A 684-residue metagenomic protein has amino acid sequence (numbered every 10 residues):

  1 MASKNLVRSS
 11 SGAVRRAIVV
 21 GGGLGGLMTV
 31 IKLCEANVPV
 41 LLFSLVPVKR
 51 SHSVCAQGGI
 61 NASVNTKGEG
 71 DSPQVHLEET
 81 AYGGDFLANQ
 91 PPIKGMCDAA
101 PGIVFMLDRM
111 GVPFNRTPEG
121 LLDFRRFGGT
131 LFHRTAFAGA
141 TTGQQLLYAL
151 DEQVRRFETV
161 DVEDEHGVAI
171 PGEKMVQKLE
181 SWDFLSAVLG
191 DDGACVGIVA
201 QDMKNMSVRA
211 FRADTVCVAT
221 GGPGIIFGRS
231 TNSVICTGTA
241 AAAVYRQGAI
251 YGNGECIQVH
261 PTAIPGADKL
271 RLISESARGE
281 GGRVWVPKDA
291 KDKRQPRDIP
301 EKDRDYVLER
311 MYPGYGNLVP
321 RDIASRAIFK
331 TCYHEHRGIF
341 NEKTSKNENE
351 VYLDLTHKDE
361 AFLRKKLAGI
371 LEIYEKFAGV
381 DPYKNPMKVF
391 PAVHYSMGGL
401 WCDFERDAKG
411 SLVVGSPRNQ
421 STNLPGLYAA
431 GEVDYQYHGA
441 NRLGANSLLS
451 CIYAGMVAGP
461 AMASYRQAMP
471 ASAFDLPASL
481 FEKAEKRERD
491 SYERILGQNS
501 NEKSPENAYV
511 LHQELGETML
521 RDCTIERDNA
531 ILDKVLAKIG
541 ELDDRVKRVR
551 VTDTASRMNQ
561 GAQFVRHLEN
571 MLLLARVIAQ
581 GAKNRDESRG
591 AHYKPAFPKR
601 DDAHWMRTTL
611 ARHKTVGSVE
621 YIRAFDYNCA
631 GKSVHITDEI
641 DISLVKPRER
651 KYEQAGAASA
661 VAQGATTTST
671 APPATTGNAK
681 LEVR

Functional and structural regions predicted by a protein language model:
L6-V7, A13-R15, K32, A36-V38 (+10 more regions): Glycine- and aromatic-enriched mobile tails/lids
A13-R15, M206-T215, N423: Core beta-strand elements of the Rossmann-like FAD/NAD(P) dinucleotide-binding domain in flavoenzyme oxidoreductases
R16-L42: N-terminal Rossmann-like FAD-binding beta1-loop-alpha1 element of flavoenzymes
G23-L24, P47, T141, P223-G224: Residue-level detector of alpha-helix initiation sites
V46-E79, Q258, K269-L272: Conserved N-terminal glycine-rich FAD pyrophosphate-binding loop of Rossmann-like flavoproteins
R109-S207, R212, A219, A263-S274: Conserved redox-cofactor binding core of oxidoreductases
T215-R271, H438-A461: Glycine-rich loop(s) and the adjacent beta-strand/alpha-helix scaffold that form part
A243, A249-D381, N385-K388, A461-Q467 (+1 more regions): An anion/pyrophosphate-binding glycine-rich loop and adjacent beta-alpha core in soluble alpha-beta enzymes
